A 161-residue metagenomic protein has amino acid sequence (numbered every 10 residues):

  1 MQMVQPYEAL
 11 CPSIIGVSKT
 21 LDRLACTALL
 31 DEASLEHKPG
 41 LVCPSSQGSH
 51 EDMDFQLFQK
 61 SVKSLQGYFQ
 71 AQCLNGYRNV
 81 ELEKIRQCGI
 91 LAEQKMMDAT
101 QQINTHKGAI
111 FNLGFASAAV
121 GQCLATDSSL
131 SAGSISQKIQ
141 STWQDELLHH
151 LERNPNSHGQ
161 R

Functional and structural regions predicted by a protein language model:
M1-G76, L82, V120-R161: Phosphate-rich cofactor/ligand-interacting catalytic cores and adjacent structured alpha/beta frameworks
G67-G121: Long, hydrophobic/aromatic-enriched structural stretches that serve as scaffold segments
